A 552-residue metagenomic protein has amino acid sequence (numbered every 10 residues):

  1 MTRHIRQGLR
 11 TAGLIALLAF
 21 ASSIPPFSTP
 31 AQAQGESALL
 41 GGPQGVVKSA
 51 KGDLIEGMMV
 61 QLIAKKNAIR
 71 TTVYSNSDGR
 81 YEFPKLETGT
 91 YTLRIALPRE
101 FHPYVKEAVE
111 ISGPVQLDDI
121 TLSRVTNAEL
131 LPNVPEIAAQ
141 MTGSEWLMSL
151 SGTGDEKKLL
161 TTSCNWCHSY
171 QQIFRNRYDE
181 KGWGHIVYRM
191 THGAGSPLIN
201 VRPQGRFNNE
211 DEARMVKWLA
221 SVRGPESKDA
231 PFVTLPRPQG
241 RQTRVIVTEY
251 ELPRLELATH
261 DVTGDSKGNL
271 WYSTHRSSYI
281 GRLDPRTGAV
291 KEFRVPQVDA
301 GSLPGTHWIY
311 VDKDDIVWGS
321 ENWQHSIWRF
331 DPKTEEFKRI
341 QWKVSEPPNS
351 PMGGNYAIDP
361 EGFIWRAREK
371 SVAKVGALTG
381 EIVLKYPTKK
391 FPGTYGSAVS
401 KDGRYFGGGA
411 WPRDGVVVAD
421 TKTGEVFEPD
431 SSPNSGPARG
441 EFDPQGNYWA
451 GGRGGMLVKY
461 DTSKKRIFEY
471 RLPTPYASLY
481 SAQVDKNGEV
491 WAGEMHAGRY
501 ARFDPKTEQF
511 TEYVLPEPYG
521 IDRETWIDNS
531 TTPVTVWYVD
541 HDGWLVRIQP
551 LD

Functional and structural regions predicted by a protein language model:
Q34-E36, E110-V134: Extracellular beta-sheet/turn segments enriched in Thr/Pro/Gly and aliphatic residues
L40, Q44-I55: Structural motif
D53, M58-I63, L93: Hydrophobic beta-strand segments
I55, E82-T90: Short Pro-Gly-centered beta-turn/loop motif in secreted/extracellular proteins
K65-R80: Short, acidic Ser/Thr/Gly-rich low-complexity loop/linker segments typical of extracellular and cell-surface proteins
N67-A68, T90, R94-E110: A short, solvent-exposed loop/turn motif at the edges and junctions of modular extracellular/periplasmic domains
L160-Q171, M215: The canonical Cys-X-X-Cys-His
E212-D552: Flexible "stalk/tail and boundary" regions
